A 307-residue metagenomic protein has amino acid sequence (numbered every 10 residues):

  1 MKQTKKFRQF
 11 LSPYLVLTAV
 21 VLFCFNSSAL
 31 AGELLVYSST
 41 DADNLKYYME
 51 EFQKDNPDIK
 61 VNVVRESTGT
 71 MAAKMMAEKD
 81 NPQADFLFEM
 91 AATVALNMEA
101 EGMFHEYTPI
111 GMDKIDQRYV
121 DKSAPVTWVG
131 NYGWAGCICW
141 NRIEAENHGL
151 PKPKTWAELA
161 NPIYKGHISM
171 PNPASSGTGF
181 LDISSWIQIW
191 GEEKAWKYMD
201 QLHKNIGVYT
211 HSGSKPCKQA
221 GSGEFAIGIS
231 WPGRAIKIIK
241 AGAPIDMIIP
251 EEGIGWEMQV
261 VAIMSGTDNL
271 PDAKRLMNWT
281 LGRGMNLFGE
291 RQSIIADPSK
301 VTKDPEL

Functional and structural regions predicted by a protein language model:
M1-L11: N-terminal secretory signal peptides that target proteins for export/translocation
P13-N26: Bacterial N-terminal signal peptides
L35, S39-K60, A72: Short, polar/charged alpha-helical segment
S39-K46, G69, Q83-G221: Extracytoplasmic ligand-binding site segments that recognize negatively charged/polar headgroups
A84-E89, Y209, A226-W231, D246-M247: Paired acidic/hydrophobic, glycine-rich loop segments that form the ligand-binding mouth/hinge of periplasmic-binding
T93-N97, G221, F225-P244: A ligand-binding cleft/hinge motif common to bilobed small-molecule-binding domains
Q117, Y198-H203, Y209-T210, A241-S265 (+1 more regions): Periplasmic-binding protein-like
Q259, M264-L307: Mature extracytoplasmic/periplasmic domains
